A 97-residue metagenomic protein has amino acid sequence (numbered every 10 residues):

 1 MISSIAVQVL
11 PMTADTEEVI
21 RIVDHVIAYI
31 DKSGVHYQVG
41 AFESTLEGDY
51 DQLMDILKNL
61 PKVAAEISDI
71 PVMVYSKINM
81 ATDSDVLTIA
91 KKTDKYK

Functional and structural regions predicted by a protein language model:
M1-K97: Charge-rich, low-complexity N-terminal segments
